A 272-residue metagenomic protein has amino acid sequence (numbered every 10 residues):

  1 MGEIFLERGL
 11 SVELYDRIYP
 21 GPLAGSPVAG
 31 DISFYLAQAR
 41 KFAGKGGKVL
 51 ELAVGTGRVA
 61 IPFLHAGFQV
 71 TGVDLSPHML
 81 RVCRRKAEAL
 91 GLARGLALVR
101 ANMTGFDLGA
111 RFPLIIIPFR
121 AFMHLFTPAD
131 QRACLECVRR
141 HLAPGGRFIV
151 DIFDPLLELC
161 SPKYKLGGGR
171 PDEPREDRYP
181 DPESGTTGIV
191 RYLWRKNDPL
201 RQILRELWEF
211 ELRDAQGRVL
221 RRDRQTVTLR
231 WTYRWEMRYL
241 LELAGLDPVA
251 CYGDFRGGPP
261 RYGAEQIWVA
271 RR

Functional and structural regions predicted by a protein language model:
M1-K45: Conserved class I S-adenosyl-L-methionine
G46-G55: Conserved class I S-adenosyl-L-methionine
I61-G105: Class I SAM-dependent methyltransferase SAM/SAH-binding core
T104-L114: A short acidic, Gly/Pro-enriched loop at the edge of an enzyme's catalytic core that lines a small-molecule cofactor
R132-P144: A short glycine-rich, Lys/Arg-flanked "PGG" loop and its adjoining helix->strand segment in the class I
G145-I152: Conserved beta-strand signature within the Rossmann-like core of class I S-adenosyl-L-methionine
I152-R238: SAM-dependent methyltransferase
Q225-R272: C-terminal lobe and adjacent flexible extensions of AdoMet/dcAdoMet transferase-like proteins
